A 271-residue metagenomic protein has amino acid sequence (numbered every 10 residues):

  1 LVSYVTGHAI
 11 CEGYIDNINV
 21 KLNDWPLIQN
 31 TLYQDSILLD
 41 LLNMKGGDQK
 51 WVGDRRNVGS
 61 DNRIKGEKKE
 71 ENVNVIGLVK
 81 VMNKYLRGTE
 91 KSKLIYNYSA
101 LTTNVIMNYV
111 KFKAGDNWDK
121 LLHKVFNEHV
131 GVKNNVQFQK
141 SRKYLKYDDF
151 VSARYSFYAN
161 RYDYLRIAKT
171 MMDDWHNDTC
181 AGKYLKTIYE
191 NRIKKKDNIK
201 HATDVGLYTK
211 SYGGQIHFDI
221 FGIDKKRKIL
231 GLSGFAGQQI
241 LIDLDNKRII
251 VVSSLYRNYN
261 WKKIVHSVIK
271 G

Functional and structural regions predicted by a protein language model:
L1-N17, I106-V110, I167, M171: Active-site SXXK
L1-Y4, S36-L39, A100-N104, Y162-L165: A structural signal for well-ordered alpha-helical segments within the folded catalytic domains of diverse enzymes
E12-W51, R87-G88, L101, F112-R154 (+2 more regions): Active-site helix/loop module of the DD-peptidase/beta-lactamase fold, centered on the serine-lysine SxxK catalytic
T31-K91: Extended ligand-binding groove/face enriched in aromatic
S92-I95, V151-Y155, K228-G231: Active-site rim elements
T102-Y109, Y155-N177, Q238-L255: Active-site-proximal alpha-helical segments within enzyme catalytic domains
V132-L145, E190-I250: Active-site Gly/Thr loop motif
N260-G271: Short, gly/Ser/Thr-rich active-site loops of penicillin-recognizing serine hydrolases
